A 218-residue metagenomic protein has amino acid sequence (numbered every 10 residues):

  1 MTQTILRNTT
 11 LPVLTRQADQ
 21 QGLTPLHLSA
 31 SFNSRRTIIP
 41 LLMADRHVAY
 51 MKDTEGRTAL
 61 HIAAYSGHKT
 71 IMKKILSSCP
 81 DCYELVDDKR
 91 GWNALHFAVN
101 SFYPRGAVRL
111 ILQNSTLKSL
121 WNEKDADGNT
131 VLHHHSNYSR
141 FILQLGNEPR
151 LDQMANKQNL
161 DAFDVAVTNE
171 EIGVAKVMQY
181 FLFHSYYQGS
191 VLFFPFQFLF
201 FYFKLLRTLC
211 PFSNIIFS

Functional and structural regions predicted by a protein language model:
M1, R36-T37, T70-I71, G106-A107 (+2 more regions): Conserved ankyrin/ankyrin-like repeat signature
L6-P12, P40-V48, K74-C82, L112-S119 (+2 more regions): Ankyrin repeat domain, specifically the short helix-to-loop turn at the C-terminus of the second helix of each repeat
A18, M51-K52, V86-D87, W121-K124 (+1 more regions): Ankyrin-repeat boundary/linker signal
G22, G56, R90-G91, G128 (+1 more regions): Start-of-repeat signature of ankyrin repeats
L26, L60, L95, L132 (+1 more regions): Conserved hydrophobic residue in the first alpha-helix
N33, G67, F102-Y103, S139 (+1 more regions): Ankyrin-repeat intra-repeat helix-capping/turn positions
N114, N137-F198, F203-S213, F217: Ankyrin-repeat-protein effector appendages
